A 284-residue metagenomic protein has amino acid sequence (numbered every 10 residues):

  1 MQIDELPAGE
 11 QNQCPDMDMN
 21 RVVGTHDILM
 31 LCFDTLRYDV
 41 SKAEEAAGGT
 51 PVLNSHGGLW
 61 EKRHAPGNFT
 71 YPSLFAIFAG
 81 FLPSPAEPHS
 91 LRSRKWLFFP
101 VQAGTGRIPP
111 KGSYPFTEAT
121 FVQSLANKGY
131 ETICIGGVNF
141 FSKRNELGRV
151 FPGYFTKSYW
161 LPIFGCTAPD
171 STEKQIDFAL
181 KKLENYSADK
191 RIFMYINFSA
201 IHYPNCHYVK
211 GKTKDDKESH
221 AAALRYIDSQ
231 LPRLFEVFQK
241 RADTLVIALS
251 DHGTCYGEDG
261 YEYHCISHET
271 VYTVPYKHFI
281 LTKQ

Functional and structural regions predicted by a protein language model:
M1-Q284: Catalytic domains that recognize anionic headgroups
